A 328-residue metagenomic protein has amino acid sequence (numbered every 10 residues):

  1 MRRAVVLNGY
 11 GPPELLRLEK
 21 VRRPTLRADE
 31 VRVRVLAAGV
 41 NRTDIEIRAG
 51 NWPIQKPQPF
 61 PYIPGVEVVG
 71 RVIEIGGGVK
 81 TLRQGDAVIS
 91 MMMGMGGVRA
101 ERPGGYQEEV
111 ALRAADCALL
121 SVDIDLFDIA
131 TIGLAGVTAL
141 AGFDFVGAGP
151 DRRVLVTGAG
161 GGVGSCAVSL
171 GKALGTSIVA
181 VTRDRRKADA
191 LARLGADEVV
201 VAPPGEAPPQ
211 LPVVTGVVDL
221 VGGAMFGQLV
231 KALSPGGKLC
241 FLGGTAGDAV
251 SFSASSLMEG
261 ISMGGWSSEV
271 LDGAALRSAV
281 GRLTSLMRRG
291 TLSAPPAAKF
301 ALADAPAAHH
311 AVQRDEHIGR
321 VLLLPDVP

Functional and structural regions predicted by a protein language model:
R2, T291-P295, P306-P328: C-terminal capping/lid region of NAD(P)-dependent oxidoreductase domains
R22-V40, W52-G94, L220: Glycine-rich beta-strand-centered segment in the early N-terminal region that forms part of a ligand/cofactor-binding
P57, M91-G158: NAD(P)H dinucleotide-binding glycine-rich loop of Rossmann-like/cofactor-binding domains, especially the beta1-alpha1
A87, R153, S177, G237-K238 (+1 more regions): Short glycine-centered segments of the SAM/dcSAM-binding site in methyltransferase folds
M95, A224-T291, P325-P328: Glycine-rich phosphate-binding loop and adjacent beta-alpha segment of Rossmann(oid) nucleotide-cofactor-binding
A130-P204: Mid-domain Rossmann-like dinucleotide-binding core that forms the NAD(H)/NADP(H) cofactor-binding site
P204-P212: Short amphipathic alpha-helix with an adjacent loop that forms part of the alpha/beta core around
